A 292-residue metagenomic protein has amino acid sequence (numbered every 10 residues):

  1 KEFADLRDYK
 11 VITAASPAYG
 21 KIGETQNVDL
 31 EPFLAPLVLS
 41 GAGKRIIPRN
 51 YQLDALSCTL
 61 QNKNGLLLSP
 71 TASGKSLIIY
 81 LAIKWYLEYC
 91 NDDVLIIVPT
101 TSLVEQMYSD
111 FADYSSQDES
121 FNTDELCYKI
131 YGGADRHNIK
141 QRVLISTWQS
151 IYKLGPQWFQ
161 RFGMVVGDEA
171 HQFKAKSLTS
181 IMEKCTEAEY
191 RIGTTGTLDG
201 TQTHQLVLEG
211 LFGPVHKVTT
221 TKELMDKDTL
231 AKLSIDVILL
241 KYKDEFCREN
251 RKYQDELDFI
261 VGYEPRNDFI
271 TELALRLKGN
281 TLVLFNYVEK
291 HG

Functional and structural regions predicted by a protein language model:
K1-I22: Charged, low-complexity intrinsically disordered regions
T25-L68: Conserved pre-motif I regulatory segment
L67, I96, V283: Hydrophobic anchor at the beta1->P-loop junction of P-loop NTPases
S73-L81, W85-Y86, C90-D113, L178 (+1 more regions): Conserved Walker A/P-loop ATP-binding site and its immediately adjacent core in helicase/helicase-like ATPase domains
T101-G133: Conserved helix-turn-beta segment of the N-terminal RecA-like "Helicase ATP-binding" lobe in SF1/SF2 helicases
G132-M164, A175-S180: Conserved helix/coil segment N-terminal to the catalytic DExD/H
G163-M164, H171-D236: Post-DEXD/H (motif II) to motif III coupling segment of the RecA-like Helicase ATP-binding lobe
R248-G292: Conserved interdomain hinge at the start of the Helicase C-terminal
